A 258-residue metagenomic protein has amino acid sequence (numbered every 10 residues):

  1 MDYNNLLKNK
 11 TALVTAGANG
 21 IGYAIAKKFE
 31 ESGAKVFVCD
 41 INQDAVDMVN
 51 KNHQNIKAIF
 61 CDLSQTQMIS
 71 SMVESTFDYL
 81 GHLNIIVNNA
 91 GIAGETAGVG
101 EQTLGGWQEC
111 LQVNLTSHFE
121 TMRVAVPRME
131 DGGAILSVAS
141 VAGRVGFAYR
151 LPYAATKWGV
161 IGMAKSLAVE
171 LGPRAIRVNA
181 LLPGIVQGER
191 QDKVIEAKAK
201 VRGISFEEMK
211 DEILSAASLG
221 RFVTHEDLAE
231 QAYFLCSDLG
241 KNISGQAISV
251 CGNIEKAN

Functional and structural regions predicted by a protein language model:
D2-N4, A93-T96, V145, R221 (+2 more regions): Short C-terminal tail/terminal secondary-structure segment of NAD(P)H-dependent dehydrogenase/reductase domains
A97-V99, T103-L111, I213: Substrate-binding pocket helix/loop in short-chain dehydrogenase/reductase
Q102, G146-A154, S166, V194: Active-site loop-to-helix junction immediately N-terminal to the catalytic Tyr of the SDR YXXXK motif in Rossmann-fold
M122, T156, A164: Active-site helix of classical SDR
S140: Residue(s) in the substrate-gating loop at a strand-loop-helix junction that position the organic substrate next
G172, R177, I243-G245: Short, small/polar-rich loop/turn modules that mediate ligand/substrate recognition or access, typified
A180, I204-I243, V250-G252: C-terminal helical subdomain
